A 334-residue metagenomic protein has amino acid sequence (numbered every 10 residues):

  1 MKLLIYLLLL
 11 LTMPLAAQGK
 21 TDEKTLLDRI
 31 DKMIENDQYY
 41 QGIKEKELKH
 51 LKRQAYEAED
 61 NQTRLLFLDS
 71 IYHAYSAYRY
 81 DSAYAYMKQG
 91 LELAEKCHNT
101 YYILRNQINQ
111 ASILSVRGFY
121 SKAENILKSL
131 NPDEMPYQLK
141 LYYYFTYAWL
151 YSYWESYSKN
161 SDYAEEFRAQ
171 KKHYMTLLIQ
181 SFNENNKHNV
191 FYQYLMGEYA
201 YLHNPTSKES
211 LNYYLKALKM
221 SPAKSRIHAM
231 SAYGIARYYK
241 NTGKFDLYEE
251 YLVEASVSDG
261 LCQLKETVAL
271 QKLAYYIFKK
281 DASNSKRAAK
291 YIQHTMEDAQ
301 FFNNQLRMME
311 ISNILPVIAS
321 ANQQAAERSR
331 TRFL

Functional and structural regions predicted by a protein language model:
I5-Y6, P14-R330: A "functional boundary" signal
